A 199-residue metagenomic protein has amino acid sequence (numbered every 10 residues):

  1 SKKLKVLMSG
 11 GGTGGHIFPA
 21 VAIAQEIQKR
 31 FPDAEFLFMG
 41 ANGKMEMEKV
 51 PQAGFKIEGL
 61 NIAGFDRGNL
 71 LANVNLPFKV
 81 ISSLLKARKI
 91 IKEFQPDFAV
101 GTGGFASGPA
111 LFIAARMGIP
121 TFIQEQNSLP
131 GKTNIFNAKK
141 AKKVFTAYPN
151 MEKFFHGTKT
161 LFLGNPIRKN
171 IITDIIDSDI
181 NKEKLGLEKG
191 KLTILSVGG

Functional and structural regions predicted by a protein language model:
S1-L4, I176-I194: Nucleotide-sugar donor-binding and catalytic loop/hinge architecture of NDP-sugar-dependent glycosyltransferases
V6-G11, R30-K79, L84: Conserved nucleotide-sugar phosphate-binding/catalytic loop shared by glycosyltransferases and other
G11, A41-G43, I62, Q126 (+3 more regions): Cofactor-binding loop segments of dinucleotide-utilizing enzymes, especially the Rossmann-like FAD- and NAD(P)+-binding
H16-I27: Short amphipathic alpha-helix
K86-A99, S107-F122, I135-K143: Glycosyltransferases and closely related glycan-assembly transferases that use nucleotide-activated donors
A115-D179: Active-site-proximal region of nucleotide-activated glycan assembly enzymes, centered on histidine/acidic-rich loops
